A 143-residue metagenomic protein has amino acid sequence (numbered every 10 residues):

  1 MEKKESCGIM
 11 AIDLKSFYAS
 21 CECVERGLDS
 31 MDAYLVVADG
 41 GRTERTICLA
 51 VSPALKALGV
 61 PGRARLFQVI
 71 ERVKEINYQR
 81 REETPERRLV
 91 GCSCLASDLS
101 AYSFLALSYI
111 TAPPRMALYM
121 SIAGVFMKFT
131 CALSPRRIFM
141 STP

Functional and structural regions predicted by a protein language model:
M1-P143: Residues that scaffold, gate, or flank divalent-cation-dependent active/transport sites
